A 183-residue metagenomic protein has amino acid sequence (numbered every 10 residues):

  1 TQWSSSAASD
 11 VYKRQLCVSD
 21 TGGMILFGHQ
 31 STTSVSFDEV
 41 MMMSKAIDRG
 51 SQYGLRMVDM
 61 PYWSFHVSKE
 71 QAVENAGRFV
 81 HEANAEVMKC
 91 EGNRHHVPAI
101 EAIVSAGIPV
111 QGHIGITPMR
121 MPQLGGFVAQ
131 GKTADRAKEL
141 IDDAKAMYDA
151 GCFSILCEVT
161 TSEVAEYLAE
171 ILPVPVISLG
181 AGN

Functional and structural regions predicted by a protein language model:
T1-A8, Y12: Single conserved hydrophobic/aromatic residue that forms the stacking wall/gate of nucleotide- or nucleobase-binding
K13-R14, Y53, N84-A85, C152-F153: A structural motif
L16-M41, M60-V67, G92-P98, C152 (+1 more regions): Glycine-rich, proline-tolerant flexible connector loops at the mouths of alpha/beta enzymes
C17, M57, V87-K89, Q111 (+2 more regions): Conserved beta-strand positions in the central sheet of alpha/beta enzyme cores
H29-V58, E82, P98-L124, T161-N183: Alpha-helix-loop-beta-strand connector modules within alpha/beta enzyme cores
S51-E86: Glycine/small-residue-rich loop that forms an oxyanion/phosphate-binding "nest" at active or ligand-binding sites
S64-V67, H81-A83, V87-A146, A150: Conserved anion-binding
E74, R78, T133-P173: Active-site/ligand-binding-proximal alpha/beta "capping" segment
